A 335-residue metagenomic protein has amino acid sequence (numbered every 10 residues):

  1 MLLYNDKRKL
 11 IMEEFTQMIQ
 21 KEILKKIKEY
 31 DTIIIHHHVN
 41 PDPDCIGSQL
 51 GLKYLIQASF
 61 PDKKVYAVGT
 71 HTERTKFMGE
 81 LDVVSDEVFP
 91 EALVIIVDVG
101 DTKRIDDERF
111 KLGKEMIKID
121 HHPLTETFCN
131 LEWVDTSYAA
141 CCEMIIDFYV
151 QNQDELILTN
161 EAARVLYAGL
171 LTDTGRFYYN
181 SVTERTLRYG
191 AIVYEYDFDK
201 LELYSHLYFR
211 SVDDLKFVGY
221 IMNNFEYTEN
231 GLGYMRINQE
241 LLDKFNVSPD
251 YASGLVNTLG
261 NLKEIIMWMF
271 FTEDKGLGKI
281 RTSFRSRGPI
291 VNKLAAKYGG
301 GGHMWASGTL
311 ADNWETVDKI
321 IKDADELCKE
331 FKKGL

Functional and structural regions predicted by a protein language model:
M1-Q17: Short, Lys/Arg-enriched N-terminal segments with co-localized hydrophobic residues within the first ~10-30 amino acids
E13-K76, D86, P90-A92, G175-L335: Hydrophobic helix-and-loop "lid/oligomerization" segment in the mid-to-C-terminal part of catalytic domains
H36, N40, I96, K118-I119 (+1 more regions): Generic enzyme active-site microenvironment
G51-K53, K111-K114, V134-D135, R188: Glycine-rich, phosphate-binding/catalytic loops in enzymes
A67, I96, K118, W133-D135 (+1 more regions): Structural signal for conserved beta-strand scaffold positions within catalytic alpha/beta enzyme cores
F77-L131: Active-site cofactor/cluster-binding pocket
D82-D86, V134-S137, S286-R287: Short, hinge-like loop/turn segments at secondary-structure boundaries
H122-Y189: Short alpha-helices
